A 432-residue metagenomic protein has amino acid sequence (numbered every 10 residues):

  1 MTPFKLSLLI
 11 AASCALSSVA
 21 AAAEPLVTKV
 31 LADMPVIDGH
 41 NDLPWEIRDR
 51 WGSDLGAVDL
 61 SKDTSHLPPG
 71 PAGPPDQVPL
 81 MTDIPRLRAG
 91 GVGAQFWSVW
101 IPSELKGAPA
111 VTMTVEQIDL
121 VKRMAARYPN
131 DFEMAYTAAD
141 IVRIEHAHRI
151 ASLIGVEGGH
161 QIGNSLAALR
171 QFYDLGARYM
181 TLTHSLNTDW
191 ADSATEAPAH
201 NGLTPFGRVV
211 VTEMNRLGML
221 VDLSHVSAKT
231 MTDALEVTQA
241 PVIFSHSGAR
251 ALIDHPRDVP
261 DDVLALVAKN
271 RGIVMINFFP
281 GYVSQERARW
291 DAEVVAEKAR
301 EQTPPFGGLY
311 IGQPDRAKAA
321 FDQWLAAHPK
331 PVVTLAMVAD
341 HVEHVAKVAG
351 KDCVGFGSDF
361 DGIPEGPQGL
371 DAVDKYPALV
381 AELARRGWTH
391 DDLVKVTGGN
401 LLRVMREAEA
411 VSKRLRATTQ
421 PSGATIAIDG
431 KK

Functional and structural regions predicted by a protein language model:
K5-S18: Bacterial N-terminal signal peptides
A21-N201, D254-K432: N-terminal hydrophobic targeting/anchoring segments and the immediately downstream early-domain regions of hydrolases
V36-L43, V226, F244-G248: Histidine-centered catalytic micro-motifs
S165-L169, T230-A240: Distinct, well-ordered alpha-helical segments
H200-N215, A234-F244: Alpha-helix-loop-beta-strand connector modules within alpha/beta enzyme cores
V209-L223, K229-D233, V263-K269, H344: Substrate-binding cleft of carbohydrate-active enzyme catalytic domains
A228-K229, A249-A251, P280-V283: Short, catalytically relevant binding-site loops at active-site mouths
